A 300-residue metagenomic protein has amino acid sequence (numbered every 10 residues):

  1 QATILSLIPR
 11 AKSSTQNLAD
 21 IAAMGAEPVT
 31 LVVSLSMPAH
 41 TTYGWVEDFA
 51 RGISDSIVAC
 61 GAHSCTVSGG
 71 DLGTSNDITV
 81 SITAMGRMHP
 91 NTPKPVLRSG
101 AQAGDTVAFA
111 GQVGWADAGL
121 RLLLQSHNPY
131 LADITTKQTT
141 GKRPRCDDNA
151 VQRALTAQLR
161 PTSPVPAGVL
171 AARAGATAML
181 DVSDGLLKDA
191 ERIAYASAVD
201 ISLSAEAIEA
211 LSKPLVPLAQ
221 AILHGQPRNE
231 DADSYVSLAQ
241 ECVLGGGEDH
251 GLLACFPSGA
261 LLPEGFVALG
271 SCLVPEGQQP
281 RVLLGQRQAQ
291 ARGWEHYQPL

Functional and structural regions predicted by a protein language model:
Q1-I4, L31-H40: Glycine-/proline-rich flexible loop or hinge segments
Q1-M24: Active-site cofactor/substrate anionic-group-binding motifs, chiefly glycine- and Lys/Arg-rich phosphate-binding loops
L5, A39-T66, G73-V80, M85 (+2 more regions): Glycine-/charge-enriched secondary-structure boundary and capping motifs
S14, L120-L123, A171, D189-I193: Buried hydrophobic packing segments
N17, G25, V67, G104 (+2 more regions): Residue-level signal for inorganic ion chemistry
M24-S34, V67-G70: Short beta-strand segments at enzyme active-site cores
S68, A108-A110, S202: Structural detector of well-ordered beta-strand residues that form the stable sheet scaffold of enzyme domains
P95-V169: Short, acidic (Asp/Glu-rich) active-site segment that either coordinates a divalent metal cofactor
